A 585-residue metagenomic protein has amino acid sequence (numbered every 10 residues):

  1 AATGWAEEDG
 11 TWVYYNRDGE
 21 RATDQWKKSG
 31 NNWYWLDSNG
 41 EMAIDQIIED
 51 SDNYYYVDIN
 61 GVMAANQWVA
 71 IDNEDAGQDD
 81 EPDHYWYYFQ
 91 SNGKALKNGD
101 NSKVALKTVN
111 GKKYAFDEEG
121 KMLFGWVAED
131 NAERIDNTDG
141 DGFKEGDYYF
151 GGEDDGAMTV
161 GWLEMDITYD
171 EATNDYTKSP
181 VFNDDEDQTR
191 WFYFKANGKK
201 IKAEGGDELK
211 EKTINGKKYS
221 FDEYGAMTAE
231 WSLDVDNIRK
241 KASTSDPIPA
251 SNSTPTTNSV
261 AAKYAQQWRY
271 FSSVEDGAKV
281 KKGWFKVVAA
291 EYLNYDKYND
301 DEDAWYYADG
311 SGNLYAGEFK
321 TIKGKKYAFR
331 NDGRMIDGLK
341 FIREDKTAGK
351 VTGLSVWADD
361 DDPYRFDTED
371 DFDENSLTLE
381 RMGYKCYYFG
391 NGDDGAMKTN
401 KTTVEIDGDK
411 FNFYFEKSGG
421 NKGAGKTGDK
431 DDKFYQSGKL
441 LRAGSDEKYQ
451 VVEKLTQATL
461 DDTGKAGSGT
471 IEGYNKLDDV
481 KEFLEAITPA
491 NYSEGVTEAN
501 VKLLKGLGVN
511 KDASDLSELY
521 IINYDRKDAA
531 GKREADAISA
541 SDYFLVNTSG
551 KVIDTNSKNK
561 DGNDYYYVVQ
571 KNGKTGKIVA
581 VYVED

Functional and structural regions predicted by a protein language model:
A1-D585: Extracellular adhesion/carbohydrate-binding repeat motifs centered on closely spaced tryptophans
